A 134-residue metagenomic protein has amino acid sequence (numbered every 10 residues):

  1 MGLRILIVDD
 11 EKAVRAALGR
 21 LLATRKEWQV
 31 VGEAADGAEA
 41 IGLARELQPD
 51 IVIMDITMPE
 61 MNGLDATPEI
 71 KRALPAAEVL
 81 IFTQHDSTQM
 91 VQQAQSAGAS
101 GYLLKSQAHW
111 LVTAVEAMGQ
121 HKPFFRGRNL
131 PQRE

Functional and structural regions predicted by a protein language model:
G2-V14, L18-L22: Conserved acidic segment of CheY-like receiver
E27-A35, L43: Short hydrophobic/Thr-rich beta-strand motif most characteristic of the beta2 strand and flanking loop of CheY-like
D36-E39, N62-D65: Acidic catalytic/metal-coordinating carboxylates
L47-I53: Active-site beta3 strand of CheY-like receiver
M58: Receiver (REC) domain active-site loop signature in two-component systems and cognate sites in sensor histidine kinases
D65, D86-L103, H109-T113, A117: Alpha4 helix (beta4-alpha4-beta5 surface) of REC/receiver domains from two-component response regulators
Q120-E134: CheY-like receiver
